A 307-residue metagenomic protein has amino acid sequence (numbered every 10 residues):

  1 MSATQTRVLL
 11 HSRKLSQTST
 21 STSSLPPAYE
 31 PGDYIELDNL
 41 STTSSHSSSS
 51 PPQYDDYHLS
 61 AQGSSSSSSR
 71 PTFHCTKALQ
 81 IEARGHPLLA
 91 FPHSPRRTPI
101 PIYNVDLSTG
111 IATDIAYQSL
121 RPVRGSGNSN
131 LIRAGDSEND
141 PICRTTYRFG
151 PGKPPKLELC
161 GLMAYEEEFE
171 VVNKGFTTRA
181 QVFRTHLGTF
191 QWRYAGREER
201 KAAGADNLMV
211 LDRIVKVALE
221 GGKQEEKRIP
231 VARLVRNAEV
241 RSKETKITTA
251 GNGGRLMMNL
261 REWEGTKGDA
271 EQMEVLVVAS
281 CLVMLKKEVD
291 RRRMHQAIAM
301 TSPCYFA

Functional and structural regions predicted by a protein language model:
S2-I111, H186-A307: Low-complexity or membrane-interfacial segments used for flexible interactions
L10, S16, R124-G127, D136 (+4 more regions): Sequence-pattern detector for short linear motifs and compositional/periodic biases rather than a specific fold
I102-T177: Short N-terminal edge-element motif at the start of the domain
L131, L157-L159, T185, Q191-Y194: Short hydrophobic/aromatic-rich beta-strand segments that constitute the beta-sheet cores of beta-sandwich/beta-barrel
K153-P155, E167, R179-Q181, F190 (+1 more regions): One face of beta-strands
V172, A180-T185: Long, contiguous regulatory modules within eukaryotic nuclear regulatory proteins
T177-R179, G204: Short, surface-exposed coil-to-beta transition loops
